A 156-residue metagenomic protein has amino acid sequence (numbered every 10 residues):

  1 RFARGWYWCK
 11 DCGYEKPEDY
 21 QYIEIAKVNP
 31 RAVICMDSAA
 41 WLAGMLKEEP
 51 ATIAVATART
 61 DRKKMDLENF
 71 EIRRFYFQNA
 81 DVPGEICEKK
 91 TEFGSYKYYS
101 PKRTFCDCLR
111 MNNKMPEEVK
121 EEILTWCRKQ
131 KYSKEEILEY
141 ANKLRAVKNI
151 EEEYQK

Functional and structural regions predicted by a protein language model:
R1-I34, T60-D61, L67: Short beta-edge/loop segments at beta->alpha junctions of small alpha/beta modules that act as binding/recognition
W8, A26, A56, F75 (+1 more regions): Residues in well-ordered beta-strands of folded domains
E15-I23, V82-E92: Short amphipathic alpha-helical segments and their helix-coil junctions
R31, P50-I53, K102: Short, surface-exposed beta-edge/turn micro-motifs
C35-M36, S100: Helix N-cap / beta->alpha transition motif
D37-C87: Exposed, interaction-prone assembly regions rather than primary DNA-binding/catalytic cores
E85-K156: Hydrophobic alpha-helical interaction segments
